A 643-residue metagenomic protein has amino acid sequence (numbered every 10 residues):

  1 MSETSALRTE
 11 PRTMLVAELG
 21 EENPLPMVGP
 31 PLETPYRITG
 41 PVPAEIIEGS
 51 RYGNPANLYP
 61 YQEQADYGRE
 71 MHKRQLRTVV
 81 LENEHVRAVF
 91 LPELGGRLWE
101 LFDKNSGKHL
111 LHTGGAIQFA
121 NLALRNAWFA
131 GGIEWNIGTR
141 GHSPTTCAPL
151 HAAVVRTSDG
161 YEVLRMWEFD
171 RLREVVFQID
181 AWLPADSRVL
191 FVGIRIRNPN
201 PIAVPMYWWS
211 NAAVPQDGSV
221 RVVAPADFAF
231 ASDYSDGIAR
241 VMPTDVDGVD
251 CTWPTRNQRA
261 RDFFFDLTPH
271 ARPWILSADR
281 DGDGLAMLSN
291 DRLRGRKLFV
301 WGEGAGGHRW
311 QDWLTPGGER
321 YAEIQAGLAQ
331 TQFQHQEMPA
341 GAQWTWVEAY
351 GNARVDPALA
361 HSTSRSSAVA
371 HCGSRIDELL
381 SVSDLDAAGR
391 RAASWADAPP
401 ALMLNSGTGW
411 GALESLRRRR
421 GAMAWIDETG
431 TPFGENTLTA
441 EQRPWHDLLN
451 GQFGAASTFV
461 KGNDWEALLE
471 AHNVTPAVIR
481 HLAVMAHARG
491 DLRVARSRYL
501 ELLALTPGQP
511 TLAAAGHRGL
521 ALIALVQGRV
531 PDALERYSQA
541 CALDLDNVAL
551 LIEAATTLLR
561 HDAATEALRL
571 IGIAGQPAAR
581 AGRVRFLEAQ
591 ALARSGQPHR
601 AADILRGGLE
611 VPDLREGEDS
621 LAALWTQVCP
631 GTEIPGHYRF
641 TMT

Functional and structural regions predicted by a protein language model:
M1, P43-E82, A130-R188, G218-S219 (+1 more regions): Extended, loop-rich substrate-binding clefts of extracytoplasmic carbohydrate-active enzymes
S2-A44, V79, E100, R188 (+4 more regions): A contiguous, surface-exposed recognition patch within enzymatic or periplasmic domains that forms
S2-L58, L76-T78, E82-P149: Acidic-aromatic substrate-binding/catalytic surfaces of carbohydrate-active enzymes
G68-E70, E82, A88-S106, M166-D217 (+2 more regions): Acidic, contiguous internal or C-terminal segments within carbohydrate-active enzymes that form a structured patch used
V79-E84, A88-F90, A152-V154, I194 (+1 more regions): Short Pro-Gly-centered flexible turn/kink motifs
A477-H481, A513-G519, A549-E553, G582-L587 (+1 more regions): Alpha-solenoid helical repeat scaffolds
